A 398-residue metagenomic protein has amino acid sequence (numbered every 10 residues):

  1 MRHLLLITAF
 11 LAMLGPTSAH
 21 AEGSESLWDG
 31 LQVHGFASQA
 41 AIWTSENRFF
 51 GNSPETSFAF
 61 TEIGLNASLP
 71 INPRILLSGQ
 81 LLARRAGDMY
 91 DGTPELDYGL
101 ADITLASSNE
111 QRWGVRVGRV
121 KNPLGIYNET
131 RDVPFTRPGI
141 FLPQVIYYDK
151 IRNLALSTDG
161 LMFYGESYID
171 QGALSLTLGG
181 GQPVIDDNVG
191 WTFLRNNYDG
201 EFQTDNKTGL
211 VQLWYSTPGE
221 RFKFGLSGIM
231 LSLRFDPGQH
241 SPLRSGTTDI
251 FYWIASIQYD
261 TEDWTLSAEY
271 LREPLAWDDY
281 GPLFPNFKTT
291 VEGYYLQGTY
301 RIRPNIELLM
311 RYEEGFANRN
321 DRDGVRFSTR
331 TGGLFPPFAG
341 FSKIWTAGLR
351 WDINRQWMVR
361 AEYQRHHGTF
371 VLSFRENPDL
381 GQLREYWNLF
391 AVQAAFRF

Functional and structural regions predicted by a protein language model:
M1-S24, G139: Cleavable N-terminal export/targeting peptides
M13-P54, I126, P337, I353-W357 (+1 more regions): Outer-membrane beta-barrel biogenesis signature
S24-V33, A40-W43, P54-D186, K207 (+4 more regions): Outer membrane beta-barrel
G51-N52, L100-I103, G225-F398: Outer-membrane beta-barrel pore domains
E55-T56, I151-L154, E201-T204, S245-T247 (+1 more regions): Short Gly/Pro-enriched turn/cap motifs at secondary-structure boundaries
N128-R131, V189-W191, D321-D323, S373: Short aromatic-enriched loop/helix-cap "lid" or pocket-rim segments at secondary-structure transitions that line
A173-T177, D187-T192, P237-G238, Y280: A short secondary-structure junction signal
T192-P237: Loop-centered beta-sheet repeat module
